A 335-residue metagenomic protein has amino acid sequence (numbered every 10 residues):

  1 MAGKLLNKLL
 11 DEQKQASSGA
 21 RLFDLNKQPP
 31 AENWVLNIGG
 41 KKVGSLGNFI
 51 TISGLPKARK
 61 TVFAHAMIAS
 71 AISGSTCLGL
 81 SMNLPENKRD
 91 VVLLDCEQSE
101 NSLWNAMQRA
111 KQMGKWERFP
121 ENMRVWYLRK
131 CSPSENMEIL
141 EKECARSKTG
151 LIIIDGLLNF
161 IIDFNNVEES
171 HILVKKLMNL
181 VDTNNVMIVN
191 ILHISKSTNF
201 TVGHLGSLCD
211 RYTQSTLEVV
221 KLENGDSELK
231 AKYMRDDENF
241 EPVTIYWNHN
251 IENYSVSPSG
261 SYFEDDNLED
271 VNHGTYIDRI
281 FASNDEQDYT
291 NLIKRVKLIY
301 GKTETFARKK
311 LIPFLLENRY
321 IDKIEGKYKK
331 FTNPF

Functional and structural regions predicted by a protein language model:
G3-L9, A145-R146, L222-F335: C-terminal regions of RecA-like/P-loop NTPase motor modules
N7-R109, N333-F335: The Walker A/P-loop phosphate-binding site
P30-N37, S134-E135, S197-F200: Short gly/ser/thr-rich secondary-structure transition/capping motifs
G44, N83-N87, W116-F119, C144-R146 (+2 more regions): Conserved catalytic network of the ASCE P-loop NTPase/AAA+ motor domain
T51-I52, K57, H171-S255: Phosphate-binding/switch region of NTP-binding enzymes
H65, A69, S73, S134-A145 (+1 more regions): Amphipathic, non-transmembrane alpha-helical secondary structure
A66-M67, S102-A110, I139, I172-K176 (+2 more regions): Alpha-helical scaffold elements adjacent to nucleotide-binding pockets in ATP/GTP-utilizing enzyme cores
P85-E169: Conserved inter-motif catalytic segment of the P-loop NTP-binding fold
